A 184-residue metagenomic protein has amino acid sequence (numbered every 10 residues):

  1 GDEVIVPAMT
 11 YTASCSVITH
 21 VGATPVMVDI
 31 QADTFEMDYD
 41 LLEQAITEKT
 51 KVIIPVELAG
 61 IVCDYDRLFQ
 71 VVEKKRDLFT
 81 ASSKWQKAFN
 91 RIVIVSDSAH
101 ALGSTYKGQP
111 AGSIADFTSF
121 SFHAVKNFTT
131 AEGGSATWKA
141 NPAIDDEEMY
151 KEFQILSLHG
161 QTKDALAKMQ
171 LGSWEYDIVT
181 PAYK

Functional and structural regions predicted by a protein language model:
D2-S98, T105: PLP-dependent aminotransferase-like
T34-E36, Q109, S135: Residue-level signal for well-ordered, solvent-exposed loop/turn and beta-edge residues enriched in charged/polar side
E43-A45, V71-V72, A111-S113, A136-W138: Short, hinge-like loop/turn segments at secondary-structure boundaries
E48, N90, G112-S113, T129: Structured loop/turn residues at beta-strand edges in well-structured enzyme cores
S82-S83, A101-K107, I114-K184: Active-site region of PLP-dependent enzymes
